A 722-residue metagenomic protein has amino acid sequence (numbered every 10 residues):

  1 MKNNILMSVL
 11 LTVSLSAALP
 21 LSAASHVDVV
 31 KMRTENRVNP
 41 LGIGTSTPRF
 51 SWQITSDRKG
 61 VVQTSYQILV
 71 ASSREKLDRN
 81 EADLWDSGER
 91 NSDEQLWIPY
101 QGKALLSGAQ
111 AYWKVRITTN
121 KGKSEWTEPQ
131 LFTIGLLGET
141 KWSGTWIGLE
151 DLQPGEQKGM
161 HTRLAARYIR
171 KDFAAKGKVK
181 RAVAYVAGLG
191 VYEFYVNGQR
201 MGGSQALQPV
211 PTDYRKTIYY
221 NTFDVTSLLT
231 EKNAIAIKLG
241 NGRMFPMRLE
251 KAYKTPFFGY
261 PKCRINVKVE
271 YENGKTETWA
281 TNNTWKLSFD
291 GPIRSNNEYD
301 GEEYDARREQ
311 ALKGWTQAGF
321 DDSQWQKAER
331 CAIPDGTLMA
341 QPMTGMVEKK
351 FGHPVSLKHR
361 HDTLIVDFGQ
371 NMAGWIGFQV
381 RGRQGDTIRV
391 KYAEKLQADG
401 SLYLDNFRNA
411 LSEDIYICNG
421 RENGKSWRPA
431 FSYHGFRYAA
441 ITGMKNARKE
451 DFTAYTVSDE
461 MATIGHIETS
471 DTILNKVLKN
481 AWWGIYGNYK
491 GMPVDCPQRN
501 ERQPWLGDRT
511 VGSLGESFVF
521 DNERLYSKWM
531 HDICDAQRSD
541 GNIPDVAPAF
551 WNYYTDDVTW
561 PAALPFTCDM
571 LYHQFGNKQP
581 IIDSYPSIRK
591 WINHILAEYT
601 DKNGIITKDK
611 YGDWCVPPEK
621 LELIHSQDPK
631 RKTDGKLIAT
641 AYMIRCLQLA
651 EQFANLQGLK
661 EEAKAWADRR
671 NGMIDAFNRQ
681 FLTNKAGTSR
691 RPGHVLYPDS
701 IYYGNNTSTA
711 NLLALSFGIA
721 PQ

Functional and structural regions predicted by a protein language model:
M1-V27: Bacterial Sec-dependent N-terminal signal peptides
S25-Q110, K114-R499, G507-D508, R524-S527 (+4 more regions): Extracellular/oxidizing-compartment recognition motifs
A71-S72, T133-E139, S204, T640-Q657 (+1 more regions): Conserved, charged catalytic cores of large soluble enzymes
G190-V191, T281-D290, Y438, R448-N480 (+6 more regions): Active-site acid/base region of carbohydrate-active enzymes
N552-H573: Thiamine diphosphate
T567-M570, C646-L649, F653, F717: Core register positions within helices of long alpha-helical scaffolds
C568, T640, L647, A710-N711: TPR repeat positional signature
